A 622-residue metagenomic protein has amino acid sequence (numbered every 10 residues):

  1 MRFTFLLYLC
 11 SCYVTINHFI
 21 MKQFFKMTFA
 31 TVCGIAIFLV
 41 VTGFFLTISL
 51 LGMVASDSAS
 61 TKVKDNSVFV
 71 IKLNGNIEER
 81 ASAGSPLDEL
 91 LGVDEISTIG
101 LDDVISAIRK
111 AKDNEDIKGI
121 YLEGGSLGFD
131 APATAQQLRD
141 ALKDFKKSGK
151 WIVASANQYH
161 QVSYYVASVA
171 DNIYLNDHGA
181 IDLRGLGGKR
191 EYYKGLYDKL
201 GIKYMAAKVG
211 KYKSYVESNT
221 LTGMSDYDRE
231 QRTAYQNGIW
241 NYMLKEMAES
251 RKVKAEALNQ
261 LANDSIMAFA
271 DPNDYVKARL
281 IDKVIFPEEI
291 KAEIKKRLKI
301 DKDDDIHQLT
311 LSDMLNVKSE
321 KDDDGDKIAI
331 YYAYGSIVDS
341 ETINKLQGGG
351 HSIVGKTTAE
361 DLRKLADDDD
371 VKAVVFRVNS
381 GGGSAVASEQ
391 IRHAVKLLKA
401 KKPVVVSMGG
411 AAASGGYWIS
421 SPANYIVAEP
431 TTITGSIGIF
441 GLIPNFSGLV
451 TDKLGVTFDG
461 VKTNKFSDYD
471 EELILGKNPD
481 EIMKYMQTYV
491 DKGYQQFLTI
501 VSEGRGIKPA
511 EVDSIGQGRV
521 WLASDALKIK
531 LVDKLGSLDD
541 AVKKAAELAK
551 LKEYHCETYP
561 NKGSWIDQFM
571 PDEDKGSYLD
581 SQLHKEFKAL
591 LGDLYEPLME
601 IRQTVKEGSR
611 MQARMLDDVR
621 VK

Functional and structural regions predicted by a protein language model:
C10-C12: Cysteine-centered motifs
K22-V70, E79, D113, K118 (+4 more regions): Flexible, low-complexity junctional segments that flank or bridge functional domains
S60, S67-R190, K199, K321-L449 (+1 more regions): Cleft-lining beta-strand/loop regions that shape enzyme active-site pockets
R190, K194-E293, S447-I529, D533-K534 (+2 more regions): Charged, glycine-interspersed solvent-exposed loop segments at helix/strand-loop junctions that cap or gate access
E249-S250, D282-K327, F440, L498-G504 (+1 more regions): C-terminal long alpha-helix characteristic of the crotonase
G325-I328, Y332-D368, Y489, N561-K622: Intrinsic disorder and flexible/low-complexity segments
